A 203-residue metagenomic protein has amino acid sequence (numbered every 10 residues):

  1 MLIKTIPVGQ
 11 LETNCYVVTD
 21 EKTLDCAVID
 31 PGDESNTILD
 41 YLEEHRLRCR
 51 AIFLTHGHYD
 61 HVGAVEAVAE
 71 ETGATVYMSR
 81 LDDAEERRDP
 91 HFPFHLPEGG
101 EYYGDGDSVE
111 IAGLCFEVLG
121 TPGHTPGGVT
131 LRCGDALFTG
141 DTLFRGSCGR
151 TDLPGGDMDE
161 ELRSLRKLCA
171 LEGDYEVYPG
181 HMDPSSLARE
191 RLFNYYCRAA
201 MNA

Functional and structural regions predicted by a protein language model:
M1-H45, T130-G140: Conserved beta-strand hairpin/beta-sheet module of binuclear metal-dependent hydrolase folds, prominently
T5, V17, S108-E110, E117 (+2 more regions): Residue-level detector of beta-strand face positions
V18, T55, T121: Conserved S/T- and glycine-rich ATP-binding loop of Class I adenylate-forming
A27, F53, V76, F138 (+1 more regions): Residue-level marker for buried hydrophobic side chains located in beta-strands that build the well-ordered beta-sheet
D33-L114, L192-A199: Active-site HxH/HxHxD metal-binding segment of metal-dependent hydrolases
H91-H95, C115-G120, T125-N202: Metallo-beta-lactamase
